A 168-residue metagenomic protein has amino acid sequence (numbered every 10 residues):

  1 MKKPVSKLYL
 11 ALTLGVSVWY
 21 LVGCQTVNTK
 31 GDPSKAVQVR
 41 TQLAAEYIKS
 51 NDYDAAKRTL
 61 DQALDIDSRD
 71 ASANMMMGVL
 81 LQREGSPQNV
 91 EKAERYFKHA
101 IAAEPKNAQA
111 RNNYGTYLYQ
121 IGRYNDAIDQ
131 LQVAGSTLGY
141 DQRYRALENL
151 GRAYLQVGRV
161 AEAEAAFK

Functional and structural regions predicted by a protein language model:
V18-V39: Bacterial Sec signal peptide processing site at the extreme N-terminus
D32, I66, A102-A103, T137-G139: Structural marker of alpha-solenoid helical repeat scaffolds
K35-Q62, I66, Q82-S86: Alpha-helical segment of the N-proximal tetratricopeptide repeat
A36, D70, N107, D141-R143: Residue-level recognition of tetratricopeptide repeat
Q42, M76-V79, N113, N149: Canonical tetratricopeptide repeat
N51-T59, E84-H99, I121-V133, V157-A166: Structural signature of tandem alpha-helical TPR/SEL1-like repeats, specifically the intra-repeat loop/turn
A73, A110, Y144-A146: TPR alpha-solenoid repeat register
